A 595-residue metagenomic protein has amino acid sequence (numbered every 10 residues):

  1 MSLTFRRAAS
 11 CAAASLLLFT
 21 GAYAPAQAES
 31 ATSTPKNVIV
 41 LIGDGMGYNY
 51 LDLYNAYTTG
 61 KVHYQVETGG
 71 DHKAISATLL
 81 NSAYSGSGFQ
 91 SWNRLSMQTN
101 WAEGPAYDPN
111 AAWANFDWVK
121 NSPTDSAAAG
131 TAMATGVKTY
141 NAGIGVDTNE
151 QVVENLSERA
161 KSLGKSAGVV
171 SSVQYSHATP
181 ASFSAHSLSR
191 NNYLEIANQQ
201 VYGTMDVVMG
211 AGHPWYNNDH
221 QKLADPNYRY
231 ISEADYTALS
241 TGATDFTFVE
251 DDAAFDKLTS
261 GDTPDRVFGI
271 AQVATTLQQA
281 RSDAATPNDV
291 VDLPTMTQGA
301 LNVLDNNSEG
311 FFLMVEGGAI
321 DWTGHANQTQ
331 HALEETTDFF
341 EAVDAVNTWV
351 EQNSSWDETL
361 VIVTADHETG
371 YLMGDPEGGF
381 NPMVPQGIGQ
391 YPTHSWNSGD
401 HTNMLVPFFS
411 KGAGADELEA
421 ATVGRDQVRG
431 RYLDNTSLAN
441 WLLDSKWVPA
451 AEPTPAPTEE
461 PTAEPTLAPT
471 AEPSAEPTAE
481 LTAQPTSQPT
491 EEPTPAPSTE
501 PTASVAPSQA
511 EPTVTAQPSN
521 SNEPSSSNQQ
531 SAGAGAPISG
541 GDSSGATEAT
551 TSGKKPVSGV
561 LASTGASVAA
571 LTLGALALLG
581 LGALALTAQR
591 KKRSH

Functional and structural regions predicted by a protein language model:
M1-A9: Bacterial N-terminal signal peptides that target proteins for export
L18-Q27: C-terminal segment of classical bacterial N-terminal signal peptides
E29-S260, P264-D265, T337-F340, E368-A450: N-terminal catalytic scaffold of extracellular/periplasmic and nuclease hydrolases that process anionic headgroups
H177-S184, A274-P287, A300-L301, S308-G310 (+1 more regions): Active-site His/acidic residue clusters
L239, T247-A271, M296-G318: Active-site regions of oxyanion-processing enzymes, predominantly non-cytosolic
L313, T323, N327-Q386: Extended C-terminal subregions enriched in glycine
P449-P455, E460-A463, L467-T564: C-terminal low-complexity, Ser/Thr- and acidic/Pro-rich disordered "stalk" regions positioned immediately N-terminal
V560, T572-H595: C-terminal membrane-anchoring or membrane-association module
